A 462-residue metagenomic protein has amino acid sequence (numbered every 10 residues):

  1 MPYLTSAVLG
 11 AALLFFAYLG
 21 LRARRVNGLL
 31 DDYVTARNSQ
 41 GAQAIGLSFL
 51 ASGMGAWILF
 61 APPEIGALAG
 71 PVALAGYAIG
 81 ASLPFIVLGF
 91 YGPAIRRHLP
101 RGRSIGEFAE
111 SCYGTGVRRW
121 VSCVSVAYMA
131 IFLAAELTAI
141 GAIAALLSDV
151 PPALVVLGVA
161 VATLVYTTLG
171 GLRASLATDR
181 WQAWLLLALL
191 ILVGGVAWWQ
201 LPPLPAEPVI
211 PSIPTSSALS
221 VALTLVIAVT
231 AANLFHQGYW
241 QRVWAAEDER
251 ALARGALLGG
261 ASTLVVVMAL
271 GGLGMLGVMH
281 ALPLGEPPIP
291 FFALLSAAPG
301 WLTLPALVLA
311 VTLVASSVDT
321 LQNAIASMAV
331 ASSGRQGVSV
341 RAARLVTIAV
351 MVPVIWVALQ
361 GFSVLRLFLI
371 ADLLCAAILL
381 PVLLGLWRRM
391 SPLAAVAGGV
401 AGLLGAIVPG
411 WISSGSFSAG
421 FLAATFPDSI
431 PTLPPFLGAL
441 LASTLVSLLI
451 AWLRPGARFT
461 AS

Functional and structural regions predicted by a protein language model:
M1-S462: Membrane-embedded helix-loop-helix hairpins and adjacent transmembrane boundary segments in multi-pass transporters
